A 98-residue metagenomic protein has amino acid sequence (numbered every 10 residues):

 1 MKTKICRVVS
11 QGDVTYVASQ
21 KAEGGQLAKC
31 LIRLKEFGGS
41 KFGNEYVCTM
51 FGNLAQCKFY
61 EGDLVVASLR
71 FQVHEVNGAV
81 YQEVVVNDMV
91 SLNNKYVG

Functional and structural regions predicted by a protein language model:
M1-G98: Single-stranded nucleic acid-binding surfaces, predominantly the OB-fold ssDNA-binding core
